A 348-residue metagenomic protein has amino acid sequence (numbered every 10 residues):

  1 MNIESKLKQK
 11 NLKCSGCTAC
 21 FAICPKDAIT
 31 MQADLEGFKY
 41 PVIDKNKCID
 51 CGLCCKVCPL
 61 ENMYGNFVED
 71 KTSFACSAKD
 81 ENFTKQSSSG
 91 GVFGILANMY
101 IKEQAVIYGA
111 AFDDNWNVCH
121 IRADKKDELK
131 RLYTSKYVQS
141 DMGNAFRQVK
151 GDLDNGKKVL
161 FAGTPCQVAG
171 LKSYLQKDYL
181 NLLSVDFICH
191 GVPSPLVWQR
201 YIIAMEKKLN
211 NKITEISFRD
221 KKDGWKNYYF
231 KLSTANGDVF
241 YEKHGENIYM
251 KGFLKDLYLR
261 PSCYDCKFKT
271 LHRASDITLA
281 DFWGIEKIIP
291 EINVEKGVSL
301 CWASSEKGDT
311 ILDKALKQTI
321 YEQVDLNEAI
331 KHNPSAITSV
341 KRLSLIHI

Functional and structural regions predicted by a protein language model:
M1-E4, K10, N46-N155, A329-S344: Flanking helices and flexible, charged tails adjoining ferredoxin-like Fe-S electron-transfer domains in multi-subunit
M1-N11, V42-N46, E246-L254: Short, intrinsically disordered, charge-biased short linear motifs at domain edges
I3, A19-V42, G52-E69, D276-I277: Iron-sulfur cluster-binding cysteine motifs and their immediate structural context in ferredoxin-like electron-transfer
L12-K26, I49-L60, P165-Q167, R260-T270: Local cysteine-cluster metal-coordination motifs and their immediate loop/turn environment, predominantly Fe-S cluster
S88-G91, D114, F161-L171, G191-P193: Gly/Ser/Thr-rich loops at beta-strand to alpha-helix junctions that form or flank small-molecule/cofactor-binding
E103-V106, E206, N211-I346: Long, compositionally biased charged/polar accessory segments in the mid-to-C-terminal portions of proteins
L129, Q176-F187: A short alpha->loop->secondary-structure connector
L183-I203: Short, flexible loop segments at boundaries between secondary-structure elements
